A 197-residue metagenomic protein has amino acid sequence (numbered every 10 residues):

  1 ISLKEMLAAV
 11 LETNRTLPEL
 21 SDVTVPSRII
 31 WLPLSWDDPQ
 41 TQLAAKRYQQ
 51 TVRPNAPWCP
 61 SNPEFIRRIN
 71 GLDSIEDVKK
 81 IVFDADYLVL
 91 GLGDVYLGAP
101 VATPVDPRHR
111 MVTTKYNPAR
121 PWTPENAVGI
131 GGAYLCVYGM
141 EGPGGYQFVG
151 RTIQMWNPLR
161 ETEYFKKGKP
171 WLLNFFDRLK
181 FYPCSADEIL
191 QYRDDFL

Functional and structural regions predicted by a protein language model:
I1-L197: Glycine-rich active-site loops that engage anionic ligands at enzyme catalytic sites
